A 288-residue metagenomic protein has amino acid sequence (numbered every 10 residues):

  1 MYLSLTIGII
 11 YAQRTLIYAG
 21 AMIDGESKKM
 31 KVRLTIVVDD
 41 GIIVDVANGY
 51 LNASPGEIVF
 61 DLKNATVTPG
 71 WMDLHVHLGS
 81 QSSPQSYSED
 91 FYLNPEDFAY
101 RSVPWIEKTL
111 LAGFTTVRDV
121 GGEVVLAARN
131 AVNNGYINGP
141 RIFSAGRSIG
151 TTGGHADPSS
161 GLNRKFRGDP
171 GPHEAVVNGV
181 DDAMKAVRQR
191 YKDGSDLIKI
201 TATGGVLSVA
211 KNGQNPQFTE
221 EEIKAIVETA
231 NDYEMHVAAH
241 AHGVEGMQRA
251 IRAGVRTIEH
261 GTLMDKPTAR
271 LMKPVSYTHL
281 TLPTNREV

Functional and structural regions predicted by a protein language model:
M1-G8: Bacterial N-terminal signal peptides
M22, E26-T68: Histidine-rich, glycine-flanked metal-binding segment
A65-N134, T152-S159, E221, E245 (+1 more regions): Metal-associated gating/positioning segment near the N- to mid-region
S88-A99, G168-D182: Active-site mouth loops of central-metabolism enzymes
R101-V125, G139-S148, S195-S208, H236 (+2 more regions): Divalent metal-dependent hydrolysis catalytic cores, especially in the metallo-beta-lactamase
D182-Y277: Histidine/acidic residue-rich metal-binding segments in metalloenzymes
T278-T284: Conserved small/polar residues in nucleotide/adenosyl-binding loops
